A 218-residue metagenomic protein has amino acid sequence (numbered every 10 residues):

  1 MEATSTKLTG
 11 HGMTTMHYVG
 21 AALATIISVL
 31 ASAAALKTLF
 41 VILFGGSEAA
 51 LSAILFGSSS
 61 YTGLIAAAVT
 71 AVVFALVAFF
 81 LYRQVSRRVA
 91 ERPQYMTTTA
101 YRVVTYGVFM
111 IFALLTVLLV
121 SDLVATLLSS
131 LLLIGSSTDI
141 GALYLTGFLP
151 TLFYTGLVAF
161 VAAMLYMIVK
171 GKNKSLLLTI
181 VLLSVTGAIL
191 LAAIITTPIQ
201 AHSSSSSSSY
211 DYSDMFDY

Functional and structural regions predicted by a protein language model:
E2-Y218: Hydrophobic/aromatic interaction determinants used to assemble and anchor large protein complexes
